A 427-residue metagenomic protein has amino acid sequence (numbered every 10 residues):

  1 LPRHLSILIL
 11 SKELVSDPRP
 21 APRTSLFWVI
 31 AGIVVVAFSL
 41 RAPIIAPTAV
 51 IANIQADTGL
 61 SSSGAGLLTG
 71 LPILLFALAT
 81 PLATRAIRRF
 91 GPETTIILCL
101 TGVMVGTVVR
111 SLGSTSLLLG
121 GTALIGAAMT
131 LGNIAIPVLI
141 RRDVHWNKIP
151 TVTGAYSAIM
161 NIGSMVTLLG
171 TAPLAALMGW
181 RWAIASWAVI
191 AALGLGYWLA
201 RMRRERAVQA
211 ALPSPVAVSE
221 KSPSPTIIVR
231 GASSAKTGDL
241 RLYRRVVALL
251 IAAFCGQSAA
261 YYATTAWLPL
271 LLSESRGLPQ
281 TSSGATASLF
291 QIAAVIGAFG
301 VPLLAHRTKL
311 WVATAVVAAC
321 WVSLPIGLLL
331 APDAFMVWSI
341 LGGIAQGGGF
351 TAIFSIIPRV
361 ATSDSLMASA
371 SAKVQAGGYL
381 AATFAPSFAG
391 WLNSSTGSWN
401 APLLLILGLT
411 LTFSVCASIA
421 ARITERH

Functional and structural regions predicted by a protein language model:
I45, I73-P81, S164-M165, Q291-V295 (+2 more regions): Residue-level signature of mid-helix packing/kink "hotspots" within the transmembrane helices of 12-pass Major
T48, R245-S288, V295: Extracytoplasmic gate region of multi-pass secondary transporters
L78-G113: Conserved MFS/SLC helix-loop-helix module at the cytosolic interface between two early adjacent transmembrane helices
T115, W146, Y156-R206: Helix-loop-helix hairpin linking two adjacent transmembrane segments in secondary transporters
S116-L124, V337-G342: Paired small-residue
A123-A158: Cytoplasmic helix-loop-helix junction between adjacent transmembrane helices in 12-TM secondary transporters
K309-I353: C-terminal transmembrane helical hairpin of 12-TM major facilitator-type secondary transporters
D364-S398: A late C-terminal transmembrane helix in Major Facilitator Superfamily
